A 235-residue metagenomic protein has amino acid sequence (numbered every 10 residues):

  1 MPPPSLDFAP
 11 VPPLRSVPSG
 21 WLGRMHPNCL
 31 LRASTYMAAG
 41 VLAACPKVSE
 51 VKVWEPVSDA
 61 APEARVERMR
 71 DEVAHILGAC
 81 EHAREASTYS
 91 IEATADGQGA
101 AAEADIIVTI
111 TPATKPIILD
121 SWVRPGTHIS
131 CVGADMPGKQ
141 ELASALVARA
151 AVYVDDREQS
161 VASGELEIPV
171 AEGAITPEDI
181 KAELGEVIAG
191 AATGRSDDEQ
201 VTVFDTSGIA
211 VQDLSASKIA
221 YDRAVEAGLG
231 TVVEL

Functional and structural regions predicted by a protein language model:
A9, R15, W21-A44, A60 (+1 more regions): Glycine-rich adenosine-cofactor-binding loop
W21, A43-P46, A86, G99-A101 (+3 more regions): Solvent-exposed alpha-helices and their adjacent loops that cap or buttress functional pockets in soluble metabolic
L22-G23, K139-L235: Adenosine-phosphate binding glycine-rich loop
L31, P56, A134: Cofactor-binding loop segments of dinucleotide-utilizing enzymes, especially the Rossmann-like FAD- and NAD(P)+-binding
C45-R84: NAD(P)-binding Rossmann-fold cofactor-contacting core
G78, E85-I91, D197-E199: A short helix-to-beta-strand connector/capping loop
Y89-A174: Rossmann-like adenosine-cofactor binding region
